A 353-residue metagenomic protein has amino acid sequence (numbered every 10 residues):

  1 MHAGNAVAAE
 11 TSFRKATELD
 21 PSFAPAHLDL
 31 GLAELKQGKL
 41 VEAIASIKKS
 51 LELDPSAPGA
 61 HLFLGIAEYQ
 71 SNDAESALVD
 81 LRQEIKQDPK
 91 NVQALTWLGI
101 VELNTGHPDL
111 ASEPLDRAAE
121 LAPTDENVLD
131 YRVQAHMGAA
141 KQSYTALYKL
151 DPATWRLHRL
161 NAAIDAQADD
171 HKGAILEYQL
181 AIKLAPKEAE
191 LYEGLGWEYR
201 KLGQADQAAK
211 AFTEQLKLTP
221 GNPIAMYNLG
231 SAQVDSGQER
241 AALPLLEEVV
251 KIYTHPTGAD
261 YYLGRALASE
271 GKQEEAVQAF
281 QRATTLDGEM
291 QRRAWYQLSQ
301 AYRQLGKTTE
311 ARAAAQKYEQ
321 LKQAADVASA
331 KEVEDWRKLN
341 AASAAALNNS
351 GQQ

Functional and structural regions predicted by a protein language model:
A3-K15, K36-K49, Q70-Q83, N104-R117 (+6 more regions): Structural signature of tandem alpha-helical TPR/SEL1-like repeats, specifically the intra-repeat loop/turn
L19, L53, Q87, L121 (+6 more regions): Structural marker of alpha-solenoid helical repeat scaffolds
S22, S56, K90, T124 (+6 more regions): Short coil loop/turn residues that delineate tetratricopeptide repeat
L32, K48, I66, I224-G271: Alpha-helical adaptor scaffolds
G138, Q142, A146-K149, A153-R156 (+2 more regions): Terminal, low-structured helical/coil segments at or just beyond the last alpha-helical repeat
